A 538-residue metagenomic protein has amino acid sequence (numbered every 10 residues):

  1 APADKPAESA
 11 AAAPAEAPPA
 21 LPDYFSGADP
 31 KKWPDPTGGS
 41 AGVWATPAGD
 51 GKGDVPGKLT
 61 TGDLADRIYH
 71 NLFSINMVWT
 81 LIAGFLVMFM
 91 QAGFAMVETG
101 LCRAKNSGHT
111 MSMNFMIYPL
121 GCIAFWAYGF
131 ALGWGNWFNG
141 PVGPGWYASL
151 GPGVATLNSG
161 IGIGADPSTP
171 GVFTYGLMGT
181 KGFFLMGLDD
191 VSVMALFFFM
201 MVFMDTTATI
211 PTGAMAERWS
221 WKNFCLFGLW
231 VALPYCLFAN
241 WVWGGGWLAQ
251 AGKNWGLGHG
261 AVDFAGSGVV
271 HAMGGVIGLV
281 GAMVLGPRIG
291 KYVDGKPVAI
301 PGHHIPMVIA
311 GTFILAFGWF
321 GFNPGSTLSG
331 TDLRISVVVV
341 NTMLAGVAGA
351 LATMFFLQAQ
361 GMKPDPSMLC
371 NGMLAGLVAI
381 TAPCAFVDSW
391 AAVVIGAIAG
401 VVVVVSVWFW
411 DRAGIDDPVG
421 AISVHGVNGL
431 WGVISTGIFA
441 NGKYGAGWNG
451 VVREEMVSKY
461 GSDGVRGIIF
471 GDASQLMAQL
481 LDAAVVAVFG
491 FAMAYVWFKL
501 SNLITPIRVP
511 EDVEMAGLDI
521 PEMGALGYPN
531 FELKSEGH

Functional and structural regions predicted by a protein language model:
D4-H538: Glycine- and aromatic-enriched membrane alpha-helices
